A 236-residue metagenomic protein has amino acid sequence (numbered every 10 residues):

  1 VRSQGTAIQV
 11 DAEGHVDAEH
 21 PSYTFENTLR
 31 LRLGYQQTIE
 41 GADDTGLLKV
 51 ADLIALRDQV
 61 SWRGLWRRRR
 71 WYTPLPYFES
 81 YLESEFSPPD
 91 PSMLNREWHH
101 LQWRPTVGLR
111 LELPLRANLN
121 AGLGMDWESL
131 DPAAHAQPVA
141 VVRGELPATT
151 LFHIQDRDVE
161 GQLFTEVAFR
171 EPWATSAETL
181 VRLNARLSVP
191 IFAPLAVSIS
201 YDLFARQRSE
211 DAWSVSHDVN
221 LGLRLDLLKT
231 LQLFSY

Functional and structural regions predicted by a protein language model:
V1-V10, I39-G46: Surface-exposed strand-loop-strand hairpins of Gram-negative outer-membrane beta-barrel proteins
G14-V16, F25-L29, D58-V60, L109 (+4 more regions): Membrane-embedded beta-strands that build the outer-membrane beta-barrel scaffold
D17-E26, R63-L75, L111-L119, T150-G161 (+2 more regions): Short loop/turn motifs that connect adjacent beta-strands in outer-membrane beta-barrel proteins
H20-S22, L31-Q37, S80-P88, L123-D131 (+3 more regions): Transmembrane beta-strands of outer-membrane beta-barrel pores
Q37-E145: Outer-membrane pore/translocation modules
G122-F192: Outer-membrane beta-barrel transmembrane domain signature
D202-N220: Outer-membrane beta-barrel translocator/channel fold
V215-Y236: Outer-membrane beta-barrel "beta-signal"
